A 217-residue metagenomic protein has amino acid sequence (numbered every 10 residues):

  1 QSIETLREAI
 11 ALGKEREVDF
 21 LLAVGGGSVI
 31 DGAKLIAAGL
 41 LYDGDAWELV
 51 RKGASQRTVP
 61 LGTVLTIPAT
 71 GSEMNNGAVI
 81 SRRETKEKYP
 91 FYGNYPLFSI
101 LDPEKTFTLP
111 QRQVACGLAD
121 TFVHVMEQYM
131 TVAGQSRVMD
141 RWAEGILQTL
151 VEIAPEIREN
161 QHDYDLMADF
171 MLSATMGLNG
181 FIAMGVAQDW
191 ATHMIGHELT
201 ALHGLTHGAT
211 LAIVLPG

Functional and structural regions predicted by a protein language model:
Q1-G44, G53, E156-M167: N-terminal small/polar loop signature for handling phosphorylated ligands or for N-terminal nucleophile
I3-L6, S28-K34, G71-M74, Q188 (+2 more regions): Short glycine/serine/threonine-rich phosphate/pyrophosphate-binding segments that cradle anionic phosphate groups
R7-I10, Y92-S99, D120, V186-H193: Acidic-glycine-rich active-site phosphate/pyrophosphate-binding loop
I30-A38, V59-G62, M74-A78, C116 (+8 more regions): Residues on a specific face of well-ordered alpha-helices
L41-R137: A glycine/threonine-rich phosphate-anchoring loop and its flanking beta-alpha core in nucleotide/phosphate-binding
Q128, V132-G217: Active-site segments that bind and position negatively charged phosphate/pyrophosphate groups
